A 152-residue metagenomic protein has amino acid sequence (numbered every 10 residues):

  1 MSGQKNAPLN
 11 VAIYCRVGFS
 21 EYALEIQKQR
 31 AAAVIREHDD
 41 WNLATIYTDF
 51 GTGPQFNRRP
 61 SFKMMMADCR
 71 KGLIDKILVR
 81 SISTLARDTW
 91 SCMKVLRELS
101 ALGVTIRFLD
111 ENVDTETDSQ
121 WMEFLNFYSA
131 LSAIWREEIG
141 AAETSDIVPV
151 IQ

Functional and structural regions predicted by a protein language model:
M1-I151: Short, structured surface patches at the beginning of a domain
